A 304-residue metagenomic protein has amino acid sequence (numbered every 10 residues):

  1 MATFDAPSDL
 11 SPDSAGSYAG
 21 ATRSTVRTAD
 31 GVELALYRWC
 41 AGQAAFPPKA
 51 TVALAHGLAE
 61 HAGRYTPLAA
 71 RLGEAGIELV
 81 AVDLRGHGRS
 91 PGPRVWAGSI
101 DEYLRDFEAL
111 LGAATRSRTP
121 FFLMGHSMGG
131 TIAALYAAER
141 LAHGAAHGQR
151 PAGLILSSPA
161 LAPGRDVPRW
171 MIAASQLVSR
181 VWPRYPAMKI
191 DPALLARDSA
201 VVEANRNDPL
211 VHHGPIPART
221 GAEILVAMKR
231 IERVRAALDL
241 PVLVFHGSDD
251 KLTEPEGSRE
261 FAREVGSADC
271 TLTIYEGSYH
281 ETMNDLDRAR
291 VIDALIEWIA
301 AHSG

Functional and structural regions predicted by a protein language model:
M1-G42: An N-terminal hydrophobic leader/cap segment in hydrolases
V52, G57-E60, M128: Active-site glycine-rich loops that stabilize anionic/oxyanionic intermediates across multiple enzyme folds
A59-A62, G88-S117, V291: Catalytic nucleophile-loop/oxyanion-hole region of alpha/beta-hydrolase and closely related hydrolase-like folds
A69-P93: Conserved alpha/beta-hydrolase
H126-I216: Alpha/beta-hydrolase-fold enzymes
L238, V244-H246, D250: Short beta-strand/loop motif that positions the catalytic acidic residue of the alpha/beta-hydrolase fold
K251-G257: Conserved alpha/beta-hydrolase "acid-adjacent" motif
D269-G304: Catalytic active-site module of serine/aspartate enzymes centered on a nucleophile-bearing elbow/loop
